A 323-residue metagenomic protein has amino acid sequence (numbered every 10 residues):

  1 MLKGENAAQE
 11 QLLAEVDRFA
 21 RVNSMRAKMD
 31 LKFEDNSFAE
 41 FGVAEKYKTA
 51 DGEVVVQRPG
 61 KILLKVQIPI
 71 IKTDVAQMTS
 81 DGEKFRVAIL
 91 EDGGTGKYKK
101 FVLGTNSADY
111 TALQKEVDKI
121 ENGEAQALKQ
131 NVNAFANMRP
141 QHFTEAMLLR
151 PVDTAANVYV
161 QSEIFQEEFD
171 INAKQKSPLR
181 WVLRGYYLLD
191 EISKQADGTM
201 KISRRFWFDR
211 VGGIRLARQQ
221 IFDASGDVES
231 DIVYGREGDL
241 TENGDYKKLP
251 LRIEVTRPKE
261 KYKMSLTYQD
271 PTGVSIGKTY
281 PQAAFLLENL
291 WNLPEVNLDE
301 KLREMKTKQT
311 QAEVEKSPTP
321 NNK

Functional and structural regions predicted by a protein language model:
M1, A136, V152-D153, N157-E300 (+1 more regions): Gly/Pro-enriched, hydrophobic low-complexity segments that function as extracytoplasmic propeptides/linkers
M1-K48, A127-N137, M305-K323: N-terminal leader/targeting segments and the immediate start of mature chains
V16-M25, E45-Y47, V54-G60, I71 (+4 more regions): Edge/loop elements at the starts and ends of beta-strands within beta-rich repeat scaffolds
L31-F85, E91-G93, L287-N289, V296 (+1 more regions): Post-signal peptide N-terminal segment of secreted/secretory-pathway proteins
V43-T49, T73-Q77, T95-V102, M200-S203 (+2 more regions): Short, mixed charged/polar active-site loops that provide acid/base catalysis or chelate metal/phosphate cofactors
Q57-H142: An acidic-aromatic
K115-A127, E167-R180, Q195-D197, E300 (+1 more regions): Intrinsically disordered, low-complexity segments enriched in small/polar residues
M138-T154: Solvent-exposed helix/loop surface patches that form functional interfaces
